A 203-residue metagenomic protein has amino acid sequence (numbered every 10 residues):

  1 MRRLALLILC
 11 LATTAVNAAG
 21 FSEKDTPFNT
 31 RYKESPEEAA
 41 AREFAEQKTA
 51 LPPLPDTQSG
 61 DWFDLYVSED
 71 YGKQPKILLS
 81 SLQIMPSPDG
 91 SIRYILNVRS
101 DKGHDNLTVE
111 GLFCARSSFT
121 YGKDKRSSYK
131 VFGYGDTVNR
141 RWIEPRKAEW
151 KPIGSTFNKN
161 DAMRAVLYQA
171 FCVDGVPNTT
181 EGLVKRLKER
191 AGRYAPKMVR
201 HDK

Functional and structural regions predicted by a protein language model:
M1-L4: Positively charged n-region of N-terminal signal peptides that target proteins for export
C10-A18: Hydrophobic h-region of N-terminal signal peptides that target proteins for export in Gram-negative bacteria
A19-K203: N-terminal secretory-pathway/extracellular module detecting exported/lumenal segments and adjacent signal-anchor/first
